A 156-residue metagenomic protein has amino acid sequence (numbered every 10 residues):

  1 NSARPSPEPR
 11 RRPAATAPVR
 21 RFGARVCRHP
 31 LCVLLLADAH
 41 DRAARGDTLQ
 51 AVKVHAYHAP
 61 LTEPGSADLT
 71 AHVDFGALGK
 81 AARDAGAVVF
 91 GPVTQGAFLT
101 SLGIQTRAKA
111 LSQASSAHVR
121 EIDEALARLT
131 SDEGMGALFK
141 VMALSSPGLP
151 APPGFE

Functional and structural regions predicted by a protein language model:
N1-E156: Long, Lys/Arg- and hydrophobic-enriched amphipathic alpha-helices
